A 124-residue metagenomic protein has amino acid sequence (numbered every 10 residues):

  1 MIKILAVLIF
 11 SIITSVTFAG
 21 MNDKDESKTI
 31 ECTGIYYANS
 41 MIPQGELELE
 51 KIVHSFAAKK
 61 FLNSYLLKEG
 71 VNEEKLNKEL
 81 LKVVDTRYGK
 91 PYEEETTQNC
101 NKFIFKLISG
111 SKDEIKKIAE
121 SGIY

Functional and structural regions predicted by a protein language model:
I4-I13, T17: Sec-dependent N-terminal signal peptides
V7, G20-M21, Y88: Generic detector of short alpha-helix boundary/capping microenvironments and adjacent low-complexity segments
T14-N22, E79-V84: Short amphipathic alpha-helical segments and their helix-coil junctions
F18, E31-C32, N99: Generic detector of isolated residues embedded in canonical secondary-structure elements
N22-G70: Short N-proximal segments of mature Sec-exported proteins
E50-Y124: Compact alpha-helical subdomains of small soluble proteins
